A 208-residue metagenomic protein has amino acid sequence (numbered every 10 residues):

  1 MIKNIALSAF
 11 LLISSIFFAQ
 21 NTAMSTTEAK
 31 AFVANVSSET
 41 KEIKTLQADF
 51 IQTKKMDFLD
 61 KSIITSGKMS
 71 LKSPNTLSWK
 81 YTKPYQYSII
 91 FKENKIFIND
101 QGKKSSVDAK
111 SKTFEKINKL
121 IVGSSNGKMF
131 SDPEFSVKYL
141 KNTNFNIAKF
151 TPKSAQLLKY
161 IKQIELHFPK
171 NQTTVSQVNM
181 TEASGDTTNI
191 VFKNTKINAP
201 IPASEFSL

Functional and structural regions predicted by a protein language model:
I5-S14: Sec-dependent N-terminal signal peptides
F17-I51, K55-D60, S204-L208: N-terminal leader/targeting segments and the immediate start of mature chains
N21-S25, S37-E42, K54, K61-S62 (+1 more regions): Flexible, processing/modification-adjacent segments and terminal tails in exported/periplasmic/extracellular proteins
T22, K68-K119, T188: An acidic-aromatic
A48-F50, I64-S66, Q163, F192: Extended beta-sheet lipid-handling architectures
F50, L77-Y81, I96-N99, A148-F150 (+1 more regions): Short hydrophobic/aromatic-rich beta-strand segments that constitute the beta-sheet cores of beta-sandwich/beta-barrel
D57-K61, S88, Q156-K159, S184: Short glycine/serine/proline-enriched coil/turn segments at secondary-structure junctions
F130-L208: Gly/Pro-enriched, hydrophobic low-complexity segments that function as extracytoplasmic propeptides/linkers
